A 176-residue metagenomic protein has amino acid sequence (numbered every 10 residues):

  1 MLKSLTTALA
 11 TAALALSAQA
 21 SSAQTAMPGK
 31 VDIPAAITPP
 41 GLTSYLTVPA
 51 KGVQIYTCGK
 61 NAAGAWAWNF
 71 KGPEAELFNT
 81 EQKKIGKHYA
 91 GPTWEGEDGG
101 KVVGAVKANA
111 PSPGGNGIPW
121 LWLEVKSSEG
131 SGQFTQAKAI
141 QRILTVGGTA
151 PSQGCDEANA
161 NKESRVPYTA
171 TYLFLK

Functional and structural regions predicted by a protein language model:
M1-A8: Bacterial N-terminal signal peptides that target proteins for export
T11-A15: Classic N-terminal secretory signal peptides
S17-A20: N-terminal signal peptide c-region/cleavage motif recognized by signal peptidases
Q24-V53, A62-K176: Primary mode marks residue(s) on the alpha4-beta5-alpha5 output face of response regulator receiver
